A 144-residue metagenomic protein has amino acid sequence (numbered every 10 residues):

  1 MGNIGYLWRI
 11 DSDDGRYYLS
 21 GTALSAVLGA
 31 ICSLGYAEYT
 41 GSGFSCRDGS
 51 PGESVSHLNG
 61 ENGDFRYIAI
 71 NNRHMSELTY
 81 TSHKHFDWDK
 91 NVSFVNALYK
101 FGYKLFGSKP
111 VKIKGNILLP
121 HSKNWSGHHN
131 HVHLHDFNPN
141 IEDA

Functional and structural regions predicted by a protein language model:
M1-T40, S93, A97: Active-site acidic/histidine clusters and adjacent loop/turn architecture that either coordinate catalytic ions
Y17, Y67, H74-A144: Catalytic cores and adjacent binding grooves of peptidoglycan-active enzymes
S20-V55, K104-S122: Extended, low-complexity, intrinsically disordered C-terminal regulatory tails of eukaryotic serine/threonine kinases
P51-N72: Short, surface-exposed glycine/acidic/tryptophan-bearing loops
